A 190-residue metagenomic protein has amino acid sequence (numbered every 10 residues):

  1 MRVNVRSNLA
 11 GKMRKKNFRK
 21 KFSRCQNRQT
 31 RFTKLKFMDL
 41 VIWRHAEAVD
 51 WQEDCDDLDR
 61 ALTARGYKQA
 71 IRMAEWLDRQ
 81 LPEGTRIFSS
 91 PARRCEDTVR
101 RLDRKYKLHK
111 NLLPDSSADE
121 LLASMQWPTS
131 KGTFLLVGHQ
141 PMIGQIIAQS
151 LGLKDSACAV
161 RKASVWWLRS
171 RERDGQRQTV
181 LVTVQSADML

Functional and structural regions predicted by a protein language model:
R2-V3, R19-K21: Compositionally biased, low-complexity segments
V3-V5, A10: Acidic, Ala/Val/Gly-enriched low-complexity intrinsically disordered segments
Q29-F37: Short, Lys/Arg-enriched N-terminal segments with co-localized hydrophobic residues within the first ~10-30 amino acids
D39-D119, I143, S156-A163: Active-site-proximal alpha-helix that buttresses catalytic centers in soluble enzyme cores
E120-P128: Short amphipathic alpha-helix with an adjacent loop that forms part of the alpha/beta core around
P128-L135, Q140-S164: Non-DNA-binding regulatory cores of transcription-related proteins, predominantly C-terminal effector-binding
K154-V180, M189: Domain-level recognition of soluble alpha/beta enzyme cores, biased toward histidine phosphatases/phosphomutases
